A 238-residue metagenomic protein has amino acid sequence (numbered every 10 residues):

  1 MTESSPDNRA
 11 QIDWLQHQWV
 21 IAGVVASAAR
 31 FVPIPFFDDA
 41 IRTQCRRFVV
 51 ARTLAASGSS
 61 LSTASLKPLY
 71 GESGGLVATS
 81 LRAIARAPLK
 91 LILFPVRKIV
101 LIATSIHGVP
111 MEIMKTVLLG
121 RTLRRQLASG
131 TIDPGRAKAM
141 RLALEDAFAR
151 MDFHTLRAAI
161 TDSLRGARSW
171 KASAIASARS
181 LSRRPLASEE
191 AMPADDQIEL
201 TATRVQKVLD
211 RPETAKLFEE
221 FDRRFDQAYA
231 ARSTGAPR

Functional and structural regions predicted by a protein language model:
M1-A26, Q44-A78, I92-P95, I102-R238: Terminal, membrane-proximal amphipathic helices and intrinsically disordered targeting/regulatory segments
V24-V32, F37, V77-I84, P88: Membrane-active amphipathic alpha-helices enriched in small hydrophobic residues
F36-C45: Transmembrane alpha-helix/helix-exit interface in multi-pass inner-membrane proteins
